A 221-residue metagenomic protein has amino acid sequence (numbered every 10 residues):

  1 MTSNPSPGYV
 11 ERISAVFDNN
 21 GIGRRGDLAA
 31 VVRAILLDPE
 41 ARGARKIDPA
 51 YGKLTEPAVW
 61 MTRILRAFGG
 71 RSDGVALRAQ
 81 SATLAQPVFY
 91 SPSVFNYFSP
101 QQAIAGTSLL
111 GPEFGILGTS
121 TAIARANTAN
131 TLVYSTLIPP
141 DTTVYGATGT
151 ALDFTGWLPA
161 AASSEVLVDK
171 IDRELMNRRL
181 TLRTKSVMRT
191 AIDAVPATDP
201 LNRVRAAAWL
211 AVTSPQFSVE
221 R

Functional and structural regions predicted by a protein language model:
M1-R221: Flexible, low-complexity segments enriched for small/polar residues
